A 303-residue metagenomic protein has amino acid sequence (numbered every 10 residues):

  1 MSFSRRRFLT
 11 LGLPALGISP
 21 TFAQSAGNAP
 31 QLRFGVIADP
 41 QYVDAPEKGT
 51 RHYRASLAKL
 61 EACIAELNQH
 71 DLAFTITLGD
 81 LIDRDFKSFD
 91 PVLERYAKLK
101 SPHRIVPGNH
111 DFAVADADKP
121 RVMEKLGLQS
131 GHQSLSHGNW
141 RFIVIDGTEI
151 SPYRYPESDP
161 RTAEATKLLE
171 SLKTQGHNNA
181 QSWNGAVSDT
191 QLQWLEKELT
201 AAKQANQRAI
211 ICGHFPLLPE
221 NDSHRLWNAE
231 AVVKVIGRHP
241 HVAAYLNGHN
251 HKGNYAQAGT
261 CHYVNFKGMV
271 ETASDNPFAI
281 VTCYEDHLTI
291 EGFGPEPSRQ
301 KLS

Functional and structural regions predicted by a protein language model:
M1-S25: N-terminal export signals
Q24-D90, T190: N-terminal active-site segment of His-dependent metallophosphoesterases
L32, A73, H132, W140 (+1 more regions): Alpha/beta-hydrolase fold active-site loops
I37-A38, T75-G79, R104-N109, I210-G213 (+2 more regions): Active-site neighborhood of phospho(di)ester-bond hydrolases with catalytic His/Asp-centered motifs
P40-V43, L81-R84, N109-A113, T148-S151 (+4 more regions): Solvent-exposed loop/turn segments at secondary-structure junctions within structured extracellular/periplasmic domains
R51-A55, A186-V187, H224-W227: Alpha-helix N-cap and loop-to-helix initiation/capping positions
K87-A205, A231-H241, A256-G292, L302: Extended active-site neighborhood of metal-dependent phosphoesterases/phosphodiesterases
A202-E220: Short acidic, glycine-rich surface-loop motifs adjacent to enzyme active sites
